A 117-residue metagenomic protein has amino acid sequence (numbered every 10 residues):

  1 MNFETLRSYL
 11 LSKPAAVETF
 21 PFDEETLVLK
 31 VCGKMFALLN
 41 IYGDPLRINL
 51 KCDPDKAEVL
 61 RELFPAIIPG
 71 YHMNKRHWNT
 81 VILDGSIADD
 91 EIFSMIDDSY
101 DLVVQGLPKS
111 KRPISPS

Functional and structural regions predicted by a protein language model:
M1-S117: Charge-dense, helix-prone N-terminal extensions
